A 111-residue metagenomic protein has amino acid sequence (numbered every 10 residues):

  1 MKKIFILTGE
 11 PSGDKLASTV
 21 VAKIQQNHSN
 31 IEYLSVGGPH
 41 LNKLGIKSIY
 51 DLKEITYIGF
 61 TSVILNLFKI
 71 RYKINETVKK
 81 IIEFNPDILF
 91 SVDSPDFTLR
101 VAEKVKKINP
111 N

Functional and structural regions predicted by a protein language model:
K3-N111: Active-site and donor-binding regions of nucleotide-sugar-utilizing enzymes
